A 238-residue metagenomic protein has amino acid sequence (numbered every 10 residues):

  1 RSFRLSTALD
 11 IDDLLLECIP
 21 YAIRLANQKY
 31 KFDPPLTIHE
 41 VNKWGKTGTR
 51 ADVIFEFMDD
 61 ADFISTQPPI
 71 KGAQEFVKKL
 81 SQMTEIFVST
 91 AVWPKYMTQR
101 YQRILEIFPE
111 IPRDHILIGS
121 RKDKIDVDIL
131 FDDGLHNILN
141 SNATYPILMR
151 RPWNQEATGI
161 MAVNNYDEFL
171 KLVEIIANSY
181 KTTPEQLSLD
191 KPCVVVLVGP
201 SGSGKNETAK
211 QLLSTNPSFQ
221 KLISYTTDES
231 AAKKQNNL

Functional and structural regions predicted by a protein language model:
R1, I11, T182-L238: Glycine-rich phosphate-binding loop of ATP-dependent small-molecule kinases
R1-F55, G202-F219: Active-site neighborhood of HAD-like aspartate-dependent phosphohydrolases
G48-D62, T226-L238: ATP-dependent small-molecule kinase phosphotransfer cores that center on conserved nucleotide phosphate-binding segments
I64-P69, A73-I104: Substrate-recognition element of Asp-dependent hydrolases with the DxDx(T/V) motif
S81-I86, P112, N216-Q220: A generic structural motif
V88, L148, K221-I223: Structural beta-sheet core signal
S89-N140: Substrate-recognition "cap/lid" segment bordering the active-site pocket of phosphatases
L130-D167: Acidic, Mg2+-coordinating phosphoryl-transfer loop and its flanking beta/alpha structural elements, shared across
